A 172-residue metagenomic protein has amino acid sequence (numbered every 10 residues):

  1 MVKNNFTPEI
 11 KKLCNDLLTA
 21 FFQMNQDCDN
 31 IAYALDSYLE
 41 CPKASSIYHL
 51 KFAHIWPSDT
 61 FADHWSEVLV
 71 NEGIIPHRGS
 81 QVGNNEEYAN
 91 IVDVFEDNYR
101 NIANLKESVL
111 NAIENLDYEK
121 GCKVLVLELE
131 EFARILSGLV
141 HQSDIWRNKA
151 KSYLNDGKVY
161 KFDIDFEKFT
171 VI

Functional and structural regions predicted by a protein language model:
M1-I172: Iron-associated oxidoreductase/ferritin-like identity signal
